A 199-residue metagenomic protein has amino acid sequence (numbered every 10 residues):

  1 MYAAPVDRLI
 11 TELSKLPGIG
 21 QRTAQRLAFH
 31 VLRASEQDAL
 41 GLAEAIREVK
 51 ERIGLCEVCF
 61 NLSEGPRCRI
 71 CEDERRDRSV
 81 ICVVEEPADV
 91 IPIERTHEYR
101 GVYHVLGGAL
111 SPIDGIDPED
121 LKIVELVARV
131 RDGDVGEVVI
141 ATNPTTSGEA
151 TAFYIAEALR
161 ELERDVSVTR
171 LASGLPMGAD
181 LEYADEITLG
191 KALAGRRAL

Functional and structural regions predicted by a protein language model:
M1-V6, T11, K15, Q25-V90: Cys/His-rich Zn2+-binding cysteine-cluster or related metal-binding knuckle/ribbon modules and their
Y2, Y99, V127-L199: Long C-terminal interaction/binding lobes of large macromolecular proteins
S14, L32, R47, F60 (+8 more regions): Signal for well-folded cores of large energy- and translation-related assemblies
P17, E36, V49, N61 (+3 more regions): Conserved phosphate/pyrophosphate-binding and hydrolysis machinery centered on Walker-type P-loop NTPases, extending
A24, E72-T142: Extended interfacial segments that mediate partner engagement and assembly in macromolecular machines
D38, A43-E48, E57, R69-I70 (+6 more regions): Core recognition of P-loop NTPase motor domains used across DNA-transaction enzymes
